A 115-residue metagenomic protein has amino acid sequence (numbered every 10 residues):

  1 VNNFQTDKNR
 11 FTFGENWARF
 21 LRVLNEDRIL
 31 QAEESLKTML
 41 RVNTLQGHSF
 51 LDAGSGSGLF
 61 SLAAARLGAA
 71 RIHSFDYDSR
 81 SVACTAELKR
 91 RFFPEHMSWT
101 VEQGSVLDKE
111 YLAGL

Functional and structural regions predicted by a protein language model:
V1-L24: N-terminal, positively charged/glycine-rich alpha-helical extensions of SAM-dependent methyltransferases
D27-Q46: Conserved alpha-helix/loop element of class I SAM-dependent methyltransferases that forms part of the SAM/SAH-binding
Q46-G47, A69: A general structural motif
H48-G54: Conserved class I S-adenosyl-L-methionine
G58-L62: Glycine-rich SAM-binding Motif I of class I
A63-D108: Class I SAM-dependent methyltransferase SAM/SAH-binding core
E110-L115: A short acidic, Gly/Pro-enriched loop at the edge of an enzyme's catalytic core that lines a small-molecule cofactor
